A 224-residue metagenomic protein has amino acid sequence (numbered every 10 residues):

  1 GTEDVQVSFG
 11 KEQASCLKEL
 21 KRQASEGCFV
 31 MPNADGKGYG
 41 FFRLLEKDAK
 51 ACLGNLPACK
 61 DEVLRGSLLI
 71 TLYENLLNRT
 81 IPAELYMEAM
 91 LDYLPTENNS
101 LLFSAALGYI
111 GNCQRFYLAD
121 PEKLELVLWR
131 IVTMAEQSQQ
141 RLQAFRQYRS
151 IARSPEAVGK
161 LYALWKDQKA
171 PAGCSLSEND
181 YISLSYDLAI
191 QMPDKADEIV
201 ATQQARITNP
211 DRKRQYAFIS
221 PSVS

Functional and structural regions predicted by a protein language model:
G1-V223: Non-catalytic accessory/interaction domains
